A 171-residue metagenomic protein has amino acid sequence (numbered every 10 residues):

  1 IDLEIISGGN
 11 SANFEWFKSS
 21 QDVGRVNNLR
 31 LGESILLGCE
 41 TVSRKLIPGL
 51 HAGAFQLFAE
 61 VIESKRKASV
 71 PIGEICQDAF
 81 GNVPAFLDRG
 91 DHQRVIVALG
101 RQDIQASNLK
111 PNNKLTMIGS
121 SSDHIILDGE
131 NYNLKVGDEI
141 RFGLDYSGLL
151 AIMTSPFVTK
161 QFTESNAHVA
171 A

Functional and structural regions predicted by a protein language model:
I1-A171: Active-site anion/phosphate-binding pocket segments in diverse small-molecule metabolic enzymes
